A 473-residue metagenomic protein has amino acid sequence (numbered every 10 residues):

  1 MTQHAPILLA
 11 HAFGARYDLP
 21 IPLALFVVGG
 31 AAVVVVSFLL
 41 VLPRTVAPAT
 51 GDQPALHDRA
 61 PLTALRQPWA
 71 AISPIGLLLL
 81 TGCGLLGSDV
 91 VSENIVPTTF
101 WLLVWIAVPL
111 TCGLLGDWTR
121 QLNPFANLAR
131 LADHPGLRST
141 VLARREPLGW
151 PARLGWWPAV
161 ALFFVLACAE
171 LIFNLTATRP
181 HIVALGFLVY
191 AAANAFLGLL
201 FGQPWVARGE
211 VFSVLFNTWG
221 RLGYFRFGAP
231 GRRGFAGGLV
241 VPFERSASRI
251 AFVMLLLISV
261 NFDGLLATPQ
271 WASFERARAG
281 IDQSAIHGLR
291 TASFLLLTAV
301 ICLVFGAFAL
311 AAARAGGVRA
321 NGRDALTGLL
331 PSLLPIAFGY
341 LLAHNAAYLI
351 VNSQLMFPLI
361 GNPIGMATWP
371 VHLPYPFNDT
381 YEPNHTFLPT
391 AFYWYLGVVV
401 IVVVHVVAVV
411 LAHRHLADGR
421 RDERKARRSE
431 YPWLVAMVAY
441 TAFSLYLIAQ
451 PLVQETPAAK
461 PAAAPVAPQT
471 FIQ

Functional and structural regions predicted by a protein language model:
H4, L8-V240, E244-S248, F262-L266 (+1 more regions): Transmembrane-helix bundle segments that line or gate the permeation/cavity pathway in multi-pass membrane proteins
V28, L128, P151-A159, E244 (+2 more regions): Hydrophobic alpha-helical transmembrane segments
V260-P269, C302-A311, I336-H372: Transmembrane alpha-helix/helix-exit interface in multi-pass inner-membrane proteins
L266-G316, A320, L330, F338: Transmembrane helical segments that form the transport core of multi-pass membrane transport proteins
F294-A311, R323-L349, Y393-V409, M437: C-terminal substrate/ligand-recognition segments
A315, R319, A346-N378, L416-R420 (+2 more regions): Active/binding-pocket-proximal capping segment
G322, H405, V409-M437: Interfacial loop-to-transmembrane junctions
S444-Q473: Juxtamembrane boundary at the C-terminal end of a transmembrane helix
